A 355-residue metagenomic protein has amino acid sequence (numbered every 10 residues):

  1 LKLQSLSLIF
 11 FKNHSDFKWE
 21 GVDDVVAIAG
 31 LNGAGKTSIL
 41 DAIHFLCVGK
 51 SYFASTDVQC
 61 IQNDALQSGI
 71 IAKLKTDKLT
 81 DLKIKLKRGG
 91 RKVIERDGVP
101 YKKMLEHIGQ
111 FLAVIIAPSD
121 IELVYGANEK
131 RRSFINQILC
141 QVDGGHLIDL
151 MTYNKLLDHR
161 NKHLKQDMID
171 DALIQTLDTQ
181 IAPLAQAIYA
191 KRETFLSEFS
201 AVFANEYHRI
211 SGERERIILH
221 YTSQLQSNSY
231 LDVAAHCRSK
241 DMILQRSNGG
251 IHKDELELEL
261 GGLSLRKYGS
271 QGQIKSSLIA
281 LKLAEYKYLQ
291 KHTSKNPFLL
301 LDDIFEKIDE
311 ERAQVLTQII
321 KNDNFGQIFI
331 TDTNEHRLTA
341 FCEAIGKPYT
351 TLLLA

Functional and structural regions predicted by a protein language model:
L1-L31, F45, A172-P183, A187-L300 (+5 more regions): Conserved NTPase motor "head" modules and their coupling/switch loops across ABC/AAA+ ATPases, GTPases, and GHKL ATPases
K36: Conserved lysine of the Walker
C47-K130, L139-V142, H146, S200 (+2 more regions): Nucleotide-state sensing region of NTPase/ATPase domains
A72, Q327-N334: Structural recognition of the conserved hydrophobic beta-strand(s) that form the central parallel beta-sheet of P-loop
T80, E122-S211, T222: An accessory alpha-helical subdomain
A117-E122, I135-C140, I218, G262-L265: Short hinge/gating elements
